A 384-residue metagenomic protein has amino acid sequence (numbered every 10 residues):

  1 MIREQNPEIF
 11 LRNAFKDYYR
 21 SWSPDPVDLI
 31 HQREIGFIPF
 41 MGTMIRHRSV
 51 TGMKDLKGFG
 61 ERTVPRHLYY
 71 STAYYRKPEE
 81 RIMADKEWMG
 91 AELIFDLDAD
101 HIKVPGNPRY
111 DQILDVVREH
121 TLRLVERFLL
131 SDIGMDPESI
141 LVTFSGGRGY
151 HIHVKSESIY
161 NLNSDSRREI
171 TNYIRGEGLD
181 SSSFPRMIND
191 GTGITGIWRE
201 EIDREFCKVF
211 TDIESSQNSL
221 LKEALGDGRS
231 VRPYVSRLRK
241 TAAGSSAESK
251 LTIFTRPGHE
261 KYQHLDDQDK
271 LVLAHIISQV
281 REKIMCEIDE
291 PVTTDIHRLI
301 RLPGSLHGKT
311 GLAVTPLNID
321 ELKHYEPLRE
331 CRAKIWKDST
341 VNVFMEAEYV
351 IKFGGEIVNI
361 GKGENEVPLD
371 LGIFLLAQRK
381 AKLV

Functional and structural regions predicted by a protein language model:
D17-N107, E290, T310-L312: SsDNA-processing nucleotidyl-transfer enzymes
P78-D85, L129-F144: Catalytic micro-motifs at enzyme active sites that drive phosphoryl/nucleotidyl and oxygen chemistry
E92-F95, M135-D165, E169: Histidine-centered divalent-metal-coordination microenvironment in nucleic-acid enzymes
Y110-P137: Long, well-ordered alpha-helical scaffolding segments within enzyme catalytic domains, especially pronounced
N172-D289, T293-I296: Long, charge-rich alpha-helical interaction segments
E287, T294-H297, P303-V314, E321-L371: C-terminal accessory/binding modules appended to enzymatic or scaffolding proteins
F374-L375: Basic amphipathic alpha-helical segments that dock to polyanions
R379-V384: A short, conserved structural fragment
